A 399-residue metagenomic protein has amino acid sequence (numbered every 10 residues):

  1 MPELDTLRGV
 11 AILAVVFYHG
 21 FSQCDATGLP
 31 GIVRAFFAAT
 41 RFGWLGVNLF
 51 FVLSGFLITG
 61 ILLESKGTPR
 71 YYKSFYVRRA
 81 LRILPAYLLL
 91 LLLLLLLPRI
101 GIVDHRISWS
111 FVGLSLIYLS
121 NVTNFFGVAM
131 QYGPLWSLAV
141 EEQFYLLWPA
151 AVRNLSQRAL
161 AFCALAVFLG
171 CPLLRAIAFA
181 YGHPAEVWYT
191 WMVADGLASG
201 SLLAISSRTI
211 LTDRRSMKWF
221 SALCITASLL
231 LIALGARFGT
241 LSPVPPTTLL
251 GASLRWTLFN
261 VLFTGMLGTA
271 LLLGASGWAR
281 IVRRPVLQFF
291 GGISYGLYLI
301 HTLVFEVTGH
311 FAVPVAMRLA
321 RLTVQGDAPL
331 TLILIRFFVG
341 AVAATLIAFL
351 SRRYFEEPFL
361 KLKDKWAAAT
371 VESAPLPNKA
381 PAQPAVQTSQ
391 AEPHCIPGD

Functional and structural regions predicted by a protein language model:
M1-E3, V10-L13, F17-W44, T59-R70 (+8 more regions): Alpha-helical transmembrane segments in multi-pass integral membrane proteins
M1-L4, G67-L88, D104-S110, V140-L147 (+4 more regions): Membrane-interfacial loop-to-helix junctions in multi-pass inner-membrane proteins
P2, N48, Y71, F75 (+9 more regions): Amphipathic alpha-helical recognition patches that constitute DNA-binding helices
D5, G9-I12, V47, S54 (+6 more regions): Residues within membrane-spanning alpha-helices of integral membrane proteins, especially the hydrophobic core/packing
F51, F56-G60, R79-S110, I117 (+2 more regions): Specific transmembrane helices
M130-V140: Individual transmembrane alpha-helix segments
K365-D399: Short, intrinsically disordered terminal tails adjacent to the first/last structured region
